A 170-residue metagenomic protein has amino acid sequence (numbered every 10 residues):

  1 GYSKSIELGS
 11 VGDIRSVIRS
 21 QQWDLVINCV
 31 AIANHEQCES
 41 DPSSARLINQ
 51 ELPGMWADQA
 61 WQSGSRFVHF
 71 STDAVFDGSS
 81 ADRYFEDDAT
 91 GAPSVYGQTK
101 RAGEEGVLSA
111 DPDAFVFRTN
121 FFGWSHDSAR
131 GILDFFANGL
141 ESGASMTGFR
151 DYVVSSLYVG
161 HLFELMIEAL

Functional and structural regions predicted by a protein language model:
G1-E7: A short beta-strand-loop structural module common to alpha/beta enzyme folds
S3, R46, H161: Catalytic phosphate/metal-binding cores of nucleic-acid and nucleotide-processing enzymes, i.e., regions that mediate
L8-Q50: NAD(P)H-binding glycine-rich loop region in Rossmannoid oxidoreductase-like domains and their noncatalytic homologs
V17-Q21, Q59, G106, L165 (+1 more regions): CheY-like receiver
V26-V30, F67-D73, F117-T119: SDR active-site strand-loop-helix element
S40, L47, E51-L52, V75-F117 (+1 more regions): Catalytic helix-loop patch of NAD(P)-dependent Rossmann-fold dehydrogenases
Q62-R66: A short helix->loop->beta-strand "cap" motif at the edges of active sites that frequently abuts
E105-V154, V159-E168: NAD(P)-dependent short-chain dehydrogenase/reductase
